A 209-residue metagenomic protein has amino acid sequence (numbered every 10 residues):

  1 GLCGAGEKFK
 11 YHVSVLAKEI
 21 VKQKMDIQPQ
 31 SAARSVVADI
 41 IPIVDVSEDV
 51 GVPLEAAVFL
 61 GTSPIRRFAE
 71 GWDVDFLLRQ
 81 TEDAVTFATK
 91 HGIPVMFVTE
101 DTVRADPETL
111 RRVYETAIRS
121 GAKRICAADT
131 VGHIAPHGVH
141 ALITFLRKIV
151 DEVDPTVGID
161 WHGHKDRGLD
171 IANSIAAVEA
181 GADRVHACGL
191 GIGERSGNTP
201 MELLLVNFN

Functional and structural regions predicted by a protein language model:
G1-N209: Catalytic cores and adjacent flexible loops of soluble metabolic enzymes that perform enolate/carbanion chemistry on
